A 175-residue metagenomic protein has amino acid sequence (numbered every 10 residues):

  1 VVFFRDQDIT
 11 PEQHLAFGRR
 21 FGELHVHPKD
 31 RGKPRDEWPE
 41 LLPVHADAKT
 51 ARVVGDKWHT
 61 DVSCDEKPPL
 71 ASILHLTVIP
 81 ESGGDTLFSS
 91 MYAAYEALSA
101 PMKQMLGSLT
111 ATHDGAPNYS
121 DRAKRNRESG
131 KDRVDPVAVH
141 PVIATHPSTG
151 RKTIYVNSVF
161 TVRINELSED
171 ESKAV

Functional and structural regions predicted by a protein language model:
V1-V175: Non-heme Fe(II) oxygenase catalytic core, chiefly the N-lobe of the double-stranded beta-helix
